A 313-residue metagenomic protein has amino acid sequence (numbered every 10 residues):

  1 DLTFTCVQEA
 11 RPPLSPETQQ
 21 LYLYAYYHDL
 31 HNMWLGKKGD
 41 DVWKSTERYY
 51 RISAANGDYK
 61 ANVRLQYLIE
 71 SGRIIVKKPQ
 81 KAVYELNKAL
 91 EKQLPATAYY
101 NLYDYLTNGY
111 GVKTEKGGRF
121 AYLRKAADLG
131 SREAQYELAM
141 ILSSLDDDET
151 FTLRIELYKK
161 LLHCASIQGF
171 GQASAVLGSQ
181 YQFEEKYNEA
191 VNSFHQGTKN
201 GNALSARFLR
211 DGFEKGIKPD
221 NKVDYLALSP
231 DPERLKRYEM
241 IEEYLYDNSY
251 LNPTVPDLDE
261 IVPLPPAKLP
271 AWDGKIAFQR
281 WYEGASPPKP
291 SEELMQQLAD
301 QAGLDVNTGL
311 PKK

Functional and structural regions predicted by a protein language model:
D1-R48: N-terminal leader/linker segments that initiate helical-solenoid repeat arrays
A10, I52-S53, K88-A89, K125-A126 (+3 more regions): Canonical positions in the second alpha-helix
L14-E17, L21, D29-H31, N56-Y59 (+11 more regions): Short helix-capping/linker turns of helical repeat alpha-solenoids
A25, D29-K38, Q66-V76, Y103-K113 (+4 more regions): Short coil/turn linking the two alpha-helices of tandem helical-hairpin repeats
K38-R48, I75-E85, V112-Y122, D147-L161 (+2 more regions): Structural signature of tandem alpha-helical TPR/SEL1-like repeats, specifically the intra-repeat loop/turn
Q66, R132-F183, N192-G197: Alpha-helical adaptor scaffolds
N188-A203, R210-N248: TPR/TPR-like (Sel1-like) alpha-helical repeat modules
V262-K313: Long C-terminal extensions of eukaryotic subunits of large macromolecular complexes
